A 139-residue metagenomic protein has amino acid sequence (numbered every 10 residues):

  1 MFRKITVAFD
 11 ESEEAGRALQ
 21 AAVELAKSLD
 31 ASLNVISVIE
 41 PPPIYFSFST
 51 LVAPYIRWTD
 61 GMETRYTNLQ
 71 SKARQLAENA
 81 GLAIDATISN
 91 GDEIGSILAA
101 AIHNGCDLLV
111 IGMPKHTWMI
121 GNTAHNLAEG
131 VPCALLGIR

Functional and structural regions predicted by a protein language model:
R3-P54, E78, G130: Small/aliphatic-rich secondary-structure junction motif
A31-S32, L82, C106, C133: Short glycine/serine/threonine/alanine-rich loop segments
N34, D85, L136: Conserved beta-strand positions in the Rossmann-like core of class I SAM-dependent methyltransferases
A53-N68: A short acidic, glycine-rich active-site loop that binds or catalyzes chemistry on phosphate/adenosine moieties
N68, I88-D92, K115: Short beta->alpha linker loops
Q75-L109: Structural beta-alpha unit
L108-G130: Glycine-rich, Arg-bearing micro-motifs that act as flexible, cationic patches
G130-R139: Short, acidic/small-residue loops that bind anionic groups at enzyme active sites
